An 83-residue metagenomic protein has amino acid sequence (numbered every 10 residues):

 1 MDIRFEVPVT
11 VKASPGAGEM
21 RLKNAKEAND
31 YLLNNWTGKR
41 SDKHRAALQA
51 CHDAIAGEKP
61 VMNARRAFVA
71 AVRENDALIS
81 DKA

Functional and structural regions predicted by a protein language model:
M1-V11: Short, charged/polar N-terminal "headpieces" of proteins
I3, S41-K59: Short cationic/low-complexity microdomains
P8, A47-Q49, V69: General helical structural elements
A13-P15, V72: Generic secondary-structure microfeatures
G16-Q49: A short, structured beta-strand/loop element
H52-A83: Short, compact, well-ordered microdomains
